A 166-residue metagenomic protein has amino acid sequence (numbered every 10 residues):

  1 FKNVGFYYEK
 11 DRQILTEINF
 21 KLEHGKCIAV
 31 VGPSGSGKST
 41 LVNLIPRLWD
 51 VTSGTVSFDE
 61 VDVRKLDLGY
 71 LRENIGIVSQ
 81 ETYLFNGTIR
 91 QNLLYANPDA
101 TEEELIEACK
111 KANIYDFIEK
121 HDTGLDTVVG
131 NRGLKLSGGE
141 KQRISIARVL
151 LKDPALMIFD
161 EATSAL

Functional and structural regions predicted by a protein language model:
F1-L166: ABC-type nucleotide-binding domain
